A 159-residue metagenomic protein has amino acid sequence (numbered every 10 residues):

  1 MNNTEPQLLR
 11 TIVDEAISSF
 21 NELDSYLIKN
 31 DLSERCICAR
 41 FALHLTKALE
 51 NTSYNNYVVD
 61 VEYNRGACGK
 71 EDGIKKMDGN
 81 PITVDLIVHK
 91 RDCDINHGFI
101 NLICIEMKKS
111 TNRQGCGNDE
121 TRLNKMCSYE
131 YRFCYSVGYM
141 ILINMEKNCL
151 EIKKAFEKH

Functional and structural regions predicted by a protein language model:
M1-K47: Charged, often low-complexity linker/regulatory segments
S19, R65-A67, T111: Feature marks short, surface-exposed loop/turn motifs that line or immediately flank catalytic pockets and channel
L45, V88-D92, K109, L142: Residue-level signal for short segments within beta-strands and strand-turn junctions of well-structured beta-sheet
T46-V58: Short secondary-structure junctions
N55-N96: Active-site metal-binding core of divalent-cation-utilizing nuclease and nuclease-like domains
D85-V88, N101-S110, L123: Conserved catalytic cores of phosphodiester-cleaving nucleases, focusing on short active-site segments
N96-F99, T111-R122: Active-site-adjacent loop/helix micro-motif of nuclease/hydrolase catalytic cores
S128-F156: Nucleic-acid nuclease catalytic cores
